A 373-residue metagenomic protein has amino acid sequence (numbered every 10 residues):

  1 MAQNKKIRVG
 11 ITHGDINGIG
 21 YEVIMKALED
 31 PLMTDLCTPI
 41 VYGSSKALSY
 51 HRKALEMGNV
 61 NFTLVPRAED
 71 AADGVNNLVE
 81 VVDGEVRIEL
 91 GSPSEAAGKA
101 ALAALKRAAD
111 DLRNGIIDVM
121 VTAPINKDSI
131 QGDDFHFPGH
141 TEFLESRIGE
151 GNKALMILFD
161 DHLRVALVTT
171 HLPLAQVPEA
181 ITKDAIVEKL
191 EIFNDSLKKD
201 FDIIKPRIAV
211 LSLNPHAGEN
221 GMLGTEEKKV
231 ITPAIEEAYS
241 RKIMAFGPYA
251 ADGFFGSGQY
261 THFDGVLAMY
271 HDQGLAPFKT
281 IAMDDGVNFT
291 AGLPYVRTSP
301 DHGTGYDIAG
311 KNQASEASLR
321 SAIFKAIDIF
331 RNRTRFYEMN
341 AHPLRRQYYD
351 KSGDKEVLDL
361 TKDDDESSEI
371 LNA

Functional and structural regions predicted by a protein language model:
M1-H140, D184-M269, Q273-K279, D284-G286 (+4 more regions): Contiguous, glycine/small-aliphatic-enriched amphipathic segments in soluble metabolic enzymes
Q131-L155: Glycine/threonine-rich beta-strand-loop-alpha-helix active-site module that forms ligand/phosphate-binding
R147-L163, A291-D307: Short, flexible loop segments at boundaries between secondary-structure elements
L158-K189: Ligand-binding beta-strand-loop-alpha-helix segment within the catalytic cores of soluble metabolic enzymes
